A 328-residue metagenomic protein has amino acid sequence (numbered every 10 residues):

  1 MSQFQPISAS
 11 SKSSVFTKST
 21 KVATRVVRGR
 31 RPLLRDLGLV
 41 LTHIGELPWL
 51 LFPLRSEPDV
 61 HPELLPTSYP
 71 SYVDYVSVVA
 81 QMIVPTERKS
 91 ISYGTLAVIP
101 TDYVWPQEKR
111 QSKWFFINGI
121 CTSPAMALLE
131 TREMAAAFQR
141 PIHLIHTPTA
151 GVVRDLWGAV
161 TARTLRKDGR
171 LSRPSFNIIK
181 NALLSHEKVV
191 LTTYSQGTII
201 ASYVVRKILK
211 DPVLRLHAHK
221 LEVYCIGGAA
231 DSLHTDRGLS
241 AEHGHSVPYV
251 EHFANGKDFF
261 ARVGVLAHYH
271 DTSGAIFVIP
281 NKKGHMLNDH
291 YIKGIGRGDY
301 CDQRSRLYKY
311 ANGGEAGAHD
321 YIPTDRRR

Functional and structural regions predicted by a protein language model:
M1-V22: Intrinsic-disorder-driven secretion/translocation and chaperone-binding regions of pathogen effectors and toxins
S2-F4, G244-R328: C-terminal catalytic-base region of ester-bond hydrolases, centering on the histidine of the charge-relay
V15-S92, Y103-K188, H285, G313-H319 (+1 more regions): Active-site catalytic motif of lipid deacylating hydrolases and related acyltransferases
A97-T101: A compositional/sequence signature of small-hydrophobic, Ser/Thr/Pro-rich patches that often harbor a TxxH
T131-A136, V204-L209, G274: Amphipathic alpha-helical scaffolding segments
Q139-I142, K167-L171, L216-H217, F260 (+1 more regions): Glycine-rich loops and low-complexity Gly/Arg-rich segments that provide flexible linkers or classic glycine-based
R170-Y269: Serine-dependent carboxylesterase/thioesterase catalytic core of lipase-like alpha/beta-hydrolase/SGNH enzymes
